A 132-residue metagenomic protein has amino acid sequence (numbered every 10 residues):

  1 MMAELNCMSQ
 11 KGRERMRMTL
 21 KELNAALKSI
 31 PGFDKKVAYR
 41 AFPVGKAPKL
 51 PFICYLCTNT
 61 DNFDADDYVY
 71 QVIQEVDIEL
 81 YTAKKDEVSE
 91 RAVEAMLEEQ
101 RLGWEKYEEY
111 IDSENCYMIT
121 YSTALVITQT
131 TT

Functional and structural regions predicted by a protein language model:
M1-T60: Small/polar-rich, solvent-exposed N-terminal microdomains that initiate assembly or binding
A47, Y68-V72, S113-Y117: A generic structural micro-feature
T60-D66: A short, acidic/glycine-rich surface segment
Q71-I73, R91-A92: Short, charge- and proline-biased low-complexity linear segments that act as flexible interaction/docking motifs
V72-K84, Y117-I127: Oligomerization/assembly interface segments of phage tail-like spikes and tubes
E87: Compact nucleic-acid interaction/catalytic patches
E90-T132: Acidic-leaning, charged glycine-interspersed low-complexity segments
